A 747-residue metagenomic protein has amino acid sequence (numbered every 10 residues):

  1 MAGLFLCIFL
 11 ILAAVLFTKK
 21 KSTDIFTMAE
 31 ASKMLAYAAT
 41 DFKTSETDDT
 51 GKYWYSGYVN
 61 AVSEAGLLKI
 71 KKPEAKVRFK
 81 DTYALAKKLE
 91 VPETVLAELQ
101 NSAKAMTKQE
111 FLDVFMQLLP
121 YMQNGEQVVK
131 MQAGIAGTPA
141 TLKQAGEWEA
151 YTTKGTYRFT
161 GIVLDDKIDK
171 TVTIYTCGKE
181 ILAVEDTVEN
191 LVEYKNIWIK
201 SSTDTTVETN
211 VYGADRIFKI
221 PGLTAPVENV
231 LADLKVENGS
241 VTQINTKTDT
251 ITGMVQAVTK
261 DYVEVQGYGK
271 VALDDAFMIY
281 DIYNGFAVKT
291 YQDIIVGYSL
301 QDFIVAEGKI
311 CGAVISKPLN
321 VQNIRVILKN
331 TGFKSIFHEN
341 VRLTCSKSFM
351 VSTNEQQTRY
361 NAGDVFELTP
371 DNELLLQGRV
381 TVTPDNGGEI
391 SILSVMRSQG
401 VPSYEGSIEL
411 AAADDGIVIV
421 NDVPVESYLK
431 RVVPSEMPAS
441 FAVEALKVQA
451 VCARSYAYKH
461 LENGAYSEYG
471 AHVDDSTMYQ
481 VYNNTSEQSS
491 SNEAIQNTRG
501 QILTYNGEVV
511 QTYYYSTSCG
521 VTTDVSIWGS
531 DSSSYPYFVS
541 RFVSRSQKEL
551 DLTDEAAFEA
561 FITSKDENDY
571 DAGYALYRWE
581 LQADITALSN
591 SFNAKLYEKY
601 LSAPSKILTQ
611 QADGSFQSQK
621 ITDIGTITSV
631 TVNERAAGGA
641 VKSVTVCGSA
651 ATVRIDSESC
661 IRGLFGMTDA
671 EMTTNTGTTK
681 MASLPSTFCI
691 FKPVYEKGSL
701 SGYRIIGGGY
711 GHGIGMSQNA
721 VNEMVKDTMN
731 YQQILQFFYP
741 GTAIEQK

Functional and structural regions predicted by a protein language model:
A2-S22, T40-E46, G66-L67, V91 (+2 more regions): Conserved, single-site charged/polar hotspot
K20-K43, G51-L67, K71-P120: Short, solvent-exposed alpha-helical surface patches in non-cytosolic proteins
